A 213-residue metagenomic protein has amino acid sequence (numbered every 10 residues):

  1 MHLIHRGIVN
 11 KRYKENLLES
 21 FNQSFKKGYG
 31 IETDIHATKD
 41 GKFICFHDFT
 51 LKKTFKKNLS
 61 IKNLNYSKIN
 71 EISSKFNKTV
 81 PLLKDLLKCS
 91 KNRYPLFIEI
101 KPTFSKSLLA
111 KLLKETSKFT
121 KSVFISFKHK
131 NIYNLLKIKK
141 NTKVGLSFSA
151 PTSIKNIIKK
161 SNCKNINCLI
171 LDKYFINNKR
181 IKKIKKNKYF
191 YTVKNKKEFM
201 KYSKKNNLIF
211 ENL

Functional and structural regions predicted by a protein language model:
M1-L213: Phosphate-group recognition and catalysis centered on beta-loop-alpha active-site segments
